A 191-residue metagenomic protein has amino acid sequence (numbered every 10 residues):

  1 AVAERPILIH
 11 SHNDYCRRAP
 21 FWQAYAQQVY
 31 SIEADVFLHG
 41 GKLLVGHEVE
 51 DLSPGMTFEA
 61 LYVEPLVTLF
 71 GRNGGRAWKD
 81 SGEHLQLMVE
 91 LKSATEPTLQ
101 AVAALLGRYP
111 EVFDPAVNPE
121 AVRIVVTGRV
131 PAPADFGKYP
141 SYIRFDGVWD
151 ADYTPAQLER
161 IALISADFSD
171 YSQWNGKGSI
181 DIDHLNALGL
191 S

Functional and structural regions predicted by a protein language model:
V2-Y15, P20-E33, F37-S191: Catalytic cores of phosphodiester-bond hydrolases, prominently lipid phosphodiesterases
